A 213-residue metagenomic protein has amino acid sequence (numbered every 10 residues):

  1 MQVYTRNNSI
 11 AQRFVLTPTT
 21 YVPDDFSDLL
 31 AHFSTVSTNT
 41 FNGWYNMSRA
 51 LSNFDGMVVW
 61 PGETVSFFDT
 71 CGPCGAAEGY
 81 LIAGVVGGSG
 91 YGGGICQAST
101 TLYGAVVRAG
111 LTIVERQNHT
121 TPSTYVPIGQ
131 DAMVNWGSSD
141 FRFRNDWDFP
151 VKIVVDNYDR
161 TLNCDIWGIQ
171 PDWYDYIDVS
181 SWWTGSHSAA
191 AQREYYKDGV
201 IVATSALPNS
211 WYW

Functional and structural regions predicted by a protein language model:
M1-W213: Well-ordered beta-sheet/strand-loop patches within structured domains
